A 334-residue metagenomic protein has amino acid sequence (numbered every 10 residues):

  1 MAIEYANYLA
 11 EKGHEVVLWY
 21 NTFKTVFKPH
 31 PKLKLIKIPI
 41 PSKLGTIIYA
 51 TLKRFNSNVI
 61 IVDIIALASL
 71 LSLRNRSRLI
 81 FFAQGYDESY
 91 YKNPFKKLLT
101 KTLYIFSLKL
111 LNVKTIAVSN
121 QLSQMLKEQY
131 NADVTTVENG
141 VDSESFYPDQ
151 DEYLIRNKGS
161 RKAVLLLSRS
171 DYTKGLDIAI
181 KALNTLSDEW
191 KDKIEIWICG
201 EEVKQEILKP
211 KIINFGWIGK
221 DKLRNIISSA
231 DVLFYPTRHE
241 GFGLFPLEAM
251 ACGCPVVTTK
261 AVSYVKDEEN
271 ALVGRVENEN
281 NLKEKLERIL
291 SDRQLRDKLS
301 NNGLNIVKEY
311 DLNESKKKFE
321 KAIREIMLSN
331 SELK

Functional and structural regions predicted by a protein language model:
Y49-F55, K96-I116: Membrane-proximal helix-turn-helix segments that form the acceptor-binding/catalytic region of lipid-linked
V59-I61, R74-Y91: Active-site proximal beta-strand in glycosyltransferases
Y91-K92, V141-K158, K222-N225: Acidic anion/phosphate-binding donor-loop and adjacent secondary structure in glycosyltransferase catalytic cores
I116, I155-K174, I180-N184: Conserved donor-binding/catalytic core segment of Leloir-type glycosyltransferases
Q121, G140: Carbohydrate-associated surface elements
R238: Aromatic "clamp/platform" in nucleotide-sugar-dependent glycosyltransferases that forms part of the donor/acceptor
P255-T258: Short hydrophobic beta-strand element within catalytic cores of glycosyltransferases and related nucleotide-activated
L272-N280, E287-Q294: Conserved acidic donor-binding segment of nucleotide-sugar-dependent glycosyltransferases
